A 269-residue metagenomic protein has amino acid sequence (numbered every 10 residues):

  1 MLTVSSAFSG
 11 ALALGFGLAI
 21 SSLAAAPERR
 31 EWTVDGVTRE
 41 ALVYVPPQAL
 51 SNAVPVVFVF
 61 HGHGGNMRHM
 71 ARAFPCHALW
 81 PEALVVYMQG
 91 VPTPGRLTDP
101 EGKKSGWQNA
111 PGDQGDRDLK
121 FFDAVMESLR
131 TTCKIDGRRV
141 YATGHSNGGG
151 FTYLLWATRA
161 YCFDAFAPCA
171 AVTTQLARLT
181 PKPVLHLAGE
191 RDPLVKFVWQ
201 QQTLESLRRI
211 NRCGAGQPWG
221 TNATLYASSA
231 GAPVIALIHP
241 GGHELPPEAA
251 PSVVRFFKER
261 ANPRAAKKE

Functional and structural regions predicted by a protein language model:
S9-A19: Bacterial N-terminal signal peptides
I20-V56, G64-H69, F74-P75, A83-L84 (+7 more regions): A domain-start/cap signature at the N-terminus of enzymes
Q89-R117: Cap/lid segment of the alpha/beta-hydrolase catalytic domain
G90, A167-T174, R191: Active-site nucleophile loop of the alpha/beta-hydrolase fold
F121-R138: Conserved acidic catalytic loop of the alpha/beta-hydrolase fold
H186-A188: Short beta-strand/loop motif that positions the catalytic acidic residue of the alpha/beta-hydrolase fold
R191-V195, H243-E244: Acidic catalytic loop of the alpha/beta-hydrolase fold
